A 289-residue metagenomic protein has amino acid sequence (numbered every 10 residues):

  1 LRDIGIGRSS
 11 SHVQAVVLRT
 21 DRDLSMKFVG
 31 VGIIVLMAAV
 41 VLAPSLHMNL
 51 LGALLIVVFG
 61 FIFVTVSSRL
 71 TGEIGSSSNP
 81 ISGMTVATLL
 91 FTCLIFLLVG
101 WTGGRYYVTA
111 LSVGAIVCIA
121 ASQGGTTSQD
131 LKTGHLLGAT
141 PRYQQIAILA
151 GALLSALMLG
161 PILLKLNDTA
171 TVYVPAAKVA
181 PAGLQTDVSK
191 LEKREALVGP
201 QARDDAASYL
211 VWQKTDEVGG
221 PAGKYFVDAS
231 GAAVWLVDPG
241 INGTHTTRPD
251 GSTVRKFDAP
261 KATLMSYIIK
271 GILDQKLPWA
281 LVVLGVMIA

Functional and structural regions predicted by a protein language model:
R2-S77, M84-L94, T246-T247, T253-G271 (+1 more regions): Helix-loop-helix hairpins and the membrane-proximal interhelical loops of multi-pass alpha-helical transport proteins
S11-R19, G138-A150: Membrane-interface alpha-helices at helix entry/exit sites of multi-pass transporters
A38-L131, L136, L154, P161 (+3 more regions): Membrane-embedded translocation segments of transport machinery
G103-G104, L137-G138, G271-Q275: Helix-boundary and loop/linker segments of multi-pass membrane transporters
Q144, L154-P161, I288-A289: Proteins synthesized as precursors that undergo proteolytic processing into mature forms
K165-D274: Low-complexity, proline/glycine-enriched hydrophobic segments characteristic of transmembrane helices
K276-A289: Selective detector of the "anchor" transmembrane alpha-helix that sits immediately C-terminal
